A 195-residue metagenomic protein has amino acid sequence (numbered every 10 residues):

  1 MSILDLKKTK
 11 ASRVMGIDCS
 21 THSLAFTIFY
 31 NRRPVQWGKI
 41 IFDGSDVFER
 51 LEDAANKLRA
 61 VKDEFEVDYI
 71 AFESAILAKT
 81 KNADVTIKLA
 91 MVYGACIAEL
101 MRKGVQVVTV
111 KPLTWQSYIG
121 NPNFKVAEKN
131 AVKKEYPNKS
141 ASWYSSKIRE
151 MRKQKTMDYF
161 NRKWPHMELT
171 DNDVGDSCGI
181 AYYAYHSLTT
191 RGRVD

Functional and structural regions predicted by a protein language model:
M1-D195: Phosphate- and other anionic-substrate recognition elements at nucleic-acid/protein interfaces
